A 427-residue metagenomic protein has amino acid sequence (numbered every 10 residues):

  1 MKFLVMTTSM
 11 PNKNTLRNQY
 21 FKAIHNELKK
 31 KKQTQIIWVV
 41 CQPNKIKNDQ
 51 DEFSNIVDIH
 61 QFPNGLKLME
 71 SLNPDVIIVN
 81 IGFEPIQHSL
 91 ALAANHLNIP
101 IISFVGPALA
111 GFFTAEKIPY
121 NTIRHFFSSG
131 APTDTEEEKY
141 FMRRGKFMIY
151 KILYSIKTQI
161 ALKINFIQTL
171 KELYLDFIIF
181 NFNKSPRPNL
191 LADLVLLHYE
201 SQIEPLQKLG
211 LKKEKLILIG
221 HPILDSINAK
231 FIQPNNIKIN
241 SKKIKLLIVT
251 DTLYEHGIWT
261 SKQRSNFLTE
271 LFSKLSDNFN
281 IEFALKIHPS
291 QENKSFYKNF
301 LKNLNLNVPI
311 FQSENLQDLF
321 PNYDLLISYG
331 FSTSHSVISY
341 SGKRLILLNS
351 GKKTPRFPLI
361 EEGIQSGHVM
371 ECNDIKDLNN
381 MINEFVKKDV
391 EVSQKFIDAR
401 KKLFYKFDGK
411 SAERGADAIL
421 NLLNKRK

Functional and structural regions predicted by a protein language model:
M1-P132, E255, S261, L420: N-terminal pre-catalytic "stem/leader" segment of glycosyltransferase-like enzymes
N14-N26, I223-N299: Conserved catalytic-core segment of nucleotide-activated headgroup transferases in glycan assembly
W38-N55, L153-I164, I248-V249, F272-S313 (+1 more regions): Catalytic donor nucleotide-activated moiety binding site of glycosyltransferases and closely related
V76-S89, S313-L359: A donor-sugar binding/catalytic signature common to diverse glycosyltransferases and related nucleotide-sugar
E136-K146, Y150-H256, Q394-K395: A nucleotide-sugar donor-handling region in carbohydrate enzymes
R187-L191, L319-P321, G363-Q365: A conserved, positively charged/aromatic
T333-F407: Catalytic binding pocket for nucleotide-activated donors in carbohydrate/polymer assembly enzymes
F407-K427: C-terminal alpha-helical cap of glycosyltransferases
